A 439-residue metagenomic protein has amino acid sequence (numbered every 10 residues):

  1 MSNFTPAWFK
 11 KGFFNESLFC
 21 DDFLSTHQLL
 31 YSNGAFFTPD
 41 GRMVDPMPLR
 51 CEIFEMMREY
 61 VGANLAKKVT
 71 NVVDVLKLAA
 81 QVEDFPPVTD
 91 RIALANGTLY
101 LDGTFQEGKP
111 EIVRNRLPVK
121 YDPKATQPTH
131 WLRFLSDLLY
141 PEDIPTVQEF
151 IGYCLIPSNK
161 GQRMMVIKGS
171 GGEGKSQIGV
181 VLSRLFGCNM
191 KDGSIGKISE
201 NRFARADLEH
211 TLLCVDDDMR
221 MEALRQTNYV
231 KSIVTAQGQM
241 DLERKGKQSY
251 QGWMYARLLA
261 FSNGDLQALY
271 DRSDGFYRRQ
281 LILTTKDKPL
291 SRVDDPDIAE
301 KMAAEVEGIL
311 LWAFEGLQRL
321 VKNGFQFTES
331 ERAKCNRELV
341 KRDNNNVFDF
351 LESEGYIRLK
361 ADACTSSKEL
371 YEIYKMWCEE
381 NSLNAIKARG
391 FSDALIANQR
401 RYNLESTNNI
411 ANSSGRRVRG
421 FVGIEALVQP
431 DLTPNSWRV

Functional and structural regions predicted by a protein language model:
M1-S2, A35-N64: Short, small/acidic-rich helices and loops at N termini and domain boundaries of DNA replication/processing enzymes
M1-S32, R58-V439: Feature primarily recognizes SF3-like P-loop helicase cores of small DNA viruses
